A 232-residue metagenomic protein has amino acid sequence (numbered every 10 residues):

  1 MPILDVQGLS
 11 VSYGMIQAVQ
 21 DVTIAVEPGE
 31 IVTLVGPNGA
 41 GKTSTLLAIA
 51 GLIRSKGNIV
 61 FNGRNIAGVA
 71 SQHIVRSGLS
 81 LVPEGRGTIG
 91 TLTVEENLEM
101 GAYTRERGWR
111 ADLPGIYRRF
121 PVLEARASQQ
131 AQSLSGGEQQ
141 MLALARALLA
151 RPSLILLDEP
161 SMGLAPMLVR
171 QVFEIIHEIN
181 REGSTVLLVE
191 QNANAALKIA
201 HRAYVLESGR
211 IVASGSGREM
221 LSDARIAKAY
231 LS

Functional and structural regions predicted by a protein language model:
M1-S232: Glycine-rich phosphate-binding loops of nucleotide-dependent enzymes
